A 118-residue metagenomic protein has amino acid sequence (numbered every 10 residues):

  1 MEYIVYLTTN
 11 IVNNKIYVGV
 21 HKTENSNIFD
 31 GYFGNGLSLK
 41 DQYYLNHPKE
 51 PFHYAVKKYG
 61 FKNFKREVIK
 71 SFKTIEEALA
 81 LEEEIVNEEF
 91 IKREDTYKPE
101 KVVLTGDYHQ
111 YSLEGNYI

Functional and structural regions predicted by a protein language model:
M1-I118: Structure-specific nucleic-acid interaction/processing domains
